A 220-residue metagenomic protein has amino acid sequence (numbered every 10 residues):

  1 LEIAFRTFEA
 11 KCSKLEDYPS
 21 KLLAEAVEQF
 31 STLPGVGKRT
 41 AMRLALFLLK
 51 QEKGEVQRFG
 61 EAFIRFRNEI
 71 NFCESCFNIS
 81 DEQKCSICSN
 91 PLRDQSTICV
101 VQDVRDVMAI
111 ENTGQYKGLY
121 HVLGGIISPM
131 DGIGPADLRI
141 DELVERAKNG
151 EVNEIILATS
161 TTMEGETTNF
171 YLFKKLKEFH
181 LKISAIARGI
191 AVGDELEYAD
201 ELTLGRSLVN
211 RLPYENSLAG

Functional and structural regions predicted by a protein language model:
D17-A24, T32, A45-V107, G220: Cys/His-rich Zn2+-binding cysteine-cluster or related metal-binding knuckle/ribbon modules and their
C73-C76, I87-S89, Y116-G118, V122-A147: Basic, flexible Lys/Arg- and Gly-enriched helix-loop patches that mediate nucleic-acid binding at interfaces with rRNA
T97, V101-Q102, V152-E164: Acidic beta-strand-to-loop metal/phosphate-binding motif
E164-K177: Short Gly/Thr/Asp-enriched flexible loops that form oxyanion-binding sites at enzyme active sites
K177-G193: Conserved phosphate-binding/catalytic loops in two-lobed NTP-binding clefts
K182-S184, E195-A219: Conserved phosphate-handling catalytic cores of large alpha/beta enzymes
